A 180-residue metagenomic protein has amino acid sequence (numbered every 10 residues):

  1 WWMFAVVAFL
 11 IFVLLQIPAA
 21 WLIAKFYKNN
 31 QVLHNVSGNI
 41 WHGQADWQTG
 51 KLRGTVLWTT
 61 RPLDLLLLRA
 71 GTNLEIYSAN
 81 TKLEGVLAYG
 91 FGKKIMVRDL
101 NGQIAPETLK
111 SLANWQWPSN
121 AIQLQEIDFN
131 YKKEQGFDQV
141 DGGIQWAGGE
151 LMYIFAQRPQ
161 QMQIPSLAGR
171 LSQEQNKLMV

Functional and structural regions predicted by a protein language model:
W1-I17: Hydrophobic membrane-insertion alpha-helices, especially the h-region of bacterial N-terminal signal peptides
W1-V6, N29-H34, I122-V140, G149: N-terminal short leaders/motifs
F4-A8, Y27, I40, P106: Generic, low-specificity signal for short hydrophobic/alpha-helical stretches with a mild N-terminal bias, encompassing
V13-A24, A147-M152: Short, basic/low-complexity N-terminal boundary segments at the transition from targeting/disordered tails
P18-G38: Alpha-helical transmembrane signal-anchor/signal-peptide segments
Q31-F129: N-terminal beta-strand/beta-hairpin edge segment
N130-V180: Extracytoplasmic/periplasmic C-terminal soluble domains
